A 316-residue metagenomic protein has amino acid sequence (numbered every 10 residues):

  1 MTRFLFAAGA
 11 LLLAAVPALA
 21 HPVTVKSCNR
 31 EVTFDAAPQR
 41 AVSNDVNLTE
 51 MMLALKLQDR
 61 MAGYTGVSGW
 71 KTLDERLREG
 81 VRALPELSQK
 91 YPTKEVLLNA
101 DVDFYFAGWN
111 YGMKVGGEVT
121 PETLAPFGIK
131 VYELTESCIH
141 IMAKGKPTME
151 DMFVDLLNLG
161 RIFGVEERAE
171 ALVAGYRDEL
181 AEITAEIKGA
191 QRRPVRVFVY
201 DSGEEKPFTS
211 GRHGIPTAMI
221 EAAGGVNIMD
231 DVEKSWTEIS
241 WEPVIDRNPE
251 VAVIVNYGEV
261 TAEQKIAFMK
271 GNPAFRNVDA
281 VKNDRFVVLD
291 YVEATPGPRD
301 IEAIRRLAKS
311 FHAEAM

Functional and structural regions predicted by a protein language model:
M1-A8: Bacterial N-terminal signal peptides that target proteins for export
V16-M51, R161-Y200, S310-M316: Bacterial Sec-exported substrate-binding components of ABC uptake systems
S27-N29, L84-E95, V115, S137 (+1 more regions): Short helix-initiation/N-cap motifs at beta->coil->alpha
S43-A100, F104-M113, I228: A short, structured surface patch at a secondary-structure boundary
W70, T209-W236: Alpha-helical, coiled-coil/dimerization segments enriched in small aliphatic residues
K94-F104, E122, F127, I239-N248: Short helices/loops that flank or line small-molecule/ion binding pockets
Y111-V119, I129-N158, R192-I215, E263: Extracytoplasmic ligand-binding site segments that recognize negatively charged/polar headgroups
K146-D155, R161, V251-M316: Structured C-terminal subdomain patch of bacterial secreted/periplasmic proteins
